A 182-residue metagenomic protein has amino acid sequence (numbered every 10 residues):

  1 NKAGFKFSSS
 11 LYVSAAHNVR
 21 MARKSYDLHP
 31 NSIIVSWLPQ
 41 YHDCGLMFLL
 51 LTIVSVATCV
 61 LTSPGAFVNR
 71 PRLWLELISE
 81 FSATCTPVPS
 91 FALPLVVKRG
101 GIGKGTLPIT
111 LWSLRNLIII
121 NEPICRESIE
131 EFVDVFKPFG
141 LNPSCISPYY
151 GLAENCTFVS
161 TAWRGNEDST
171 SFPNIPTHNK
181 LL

Functional and structural regions predicted by a protein language model:
N1-A16: Conserved AMP-binding A3 loop
K2, Y26, I78, T106-I109 (+1 more regions): Structural motif
F7, L77, L117: A hydrophobic alpha-helix adjacent to the NAD(P)-binding/active-site core of NAD(P)-dependent oxidoreductases, strongly
A16-I33, D43-C85, K98-R99: Conserved AMP-binding/adenylation subdomain of ANL enzymes
S36-W37, L61-S63, I119-I120: Thr-Gly-centered strand-to-loop micro-motif
L38-H42: AMP-binding (ANL) adenylation modules
V54, A83-P87, R99-L182: Gly/Ser/Thr-rich phosphate-binding loop
A92-L93: Alpha-helix capping/helix-boundary segments
